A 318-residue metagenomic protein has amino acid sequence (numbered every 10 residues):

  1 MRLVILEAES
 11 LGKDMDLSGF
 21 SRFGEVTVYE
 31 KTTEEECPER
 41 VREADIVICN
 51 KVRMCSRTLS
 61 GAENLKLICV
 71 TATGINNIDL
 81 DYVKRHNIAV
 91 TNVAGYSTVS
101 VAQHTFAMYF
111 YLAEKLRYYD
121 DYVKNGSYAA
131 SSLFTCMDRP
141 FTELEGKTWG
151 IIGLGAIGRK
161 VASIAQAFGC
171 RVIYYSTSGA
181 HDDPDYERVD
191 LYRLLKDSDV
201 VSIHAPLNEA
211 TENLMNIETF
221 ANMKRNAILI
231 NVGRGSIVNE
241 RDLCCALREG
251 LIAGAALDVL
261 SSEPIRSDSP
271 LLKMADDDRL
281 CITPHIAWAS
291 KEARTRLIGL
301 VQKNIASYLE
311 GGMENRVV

Functional and structural regions predicted by a protein language model:
M1-A44: N-terminal glycine-/charge-rich "phosphate-binding" loop or analogous flexible N-terminal tail
F20, E39-R40, T58-G61, R193-L194 (+1 more regions): Structural alpha-helical scaffold elements that stabilize or flank donor/cofactor-binding regions in carbohydrate
E30, T71-A72, I88-V99, S176 (+1 more regions): Short beta->alpha connector loops at strand-helix junctions that form conserved, small/polar/Pro-enriched
A44, A62, D197-S198, N226: An anion/phosphate-binding loop that grips the pyrophosphate of nucleotide cofactors and donors
R53-L65, L80-Y82, A210-L229: Rossmann-fold NAD(P) dinucleotide-binding segment
A94-T148: Phosphate-binding beta-alpha-beta segment of Rossmann-like dinucleotide-binding domains, i.e., the NAD(P)
T135-R225: Rossmann-like dinucleotide/phosphate-binding beta-alpha-beta segment
N226, V232-V318: Rossmann-like dinucleotide-binding domain for NAD(H)/NADP(H)
